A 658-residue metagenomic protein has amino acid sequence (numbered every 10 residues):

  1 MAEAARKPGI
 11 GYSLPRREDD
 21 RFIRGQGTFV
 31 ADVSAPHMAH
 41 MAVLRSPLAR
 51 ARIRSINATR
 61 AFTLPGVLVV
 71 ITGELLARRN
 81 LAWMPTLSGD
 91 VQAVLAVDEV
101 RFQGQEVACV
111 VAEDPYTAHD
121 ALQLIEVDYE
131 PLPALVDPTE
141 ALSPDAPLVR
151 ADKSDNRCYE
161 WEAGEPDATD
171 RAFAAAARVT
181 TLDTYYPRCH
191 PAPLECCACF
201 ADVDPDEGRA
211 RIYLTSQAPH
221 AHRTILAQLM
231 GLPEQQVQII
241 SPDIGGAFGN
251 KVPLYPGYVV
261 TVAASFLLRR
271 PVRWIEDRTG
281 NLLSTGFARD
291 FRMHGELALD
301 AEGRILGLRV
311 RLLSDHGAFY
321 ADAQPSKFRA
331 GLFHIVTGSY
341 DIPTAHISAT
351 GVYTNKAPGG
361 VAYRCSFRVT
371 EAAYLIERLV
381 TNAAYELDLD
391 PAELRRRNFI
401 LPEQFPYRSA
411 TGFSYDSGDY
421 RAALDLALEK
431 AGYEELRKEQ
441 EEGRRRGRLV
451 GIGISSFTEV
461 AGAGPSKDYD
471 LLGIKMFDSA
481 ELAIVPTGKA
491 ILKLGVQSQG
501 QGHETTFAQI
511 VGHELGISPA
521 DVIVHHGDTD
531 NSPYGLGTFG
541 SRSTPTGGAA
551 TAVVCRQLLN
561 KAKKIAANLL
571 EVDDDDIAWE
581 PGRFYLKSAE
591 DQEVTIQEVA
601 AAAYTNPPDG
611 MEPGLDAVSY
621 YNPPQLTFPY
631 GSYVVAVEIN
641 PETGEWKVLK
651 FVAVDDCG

Functional and structural regions predicted by a protein language model:
M1-D155, L182, G257, G464: Flexible, low-hydrophobicity surface segments
Y12, E18-R21, T86, D155-C199 (+4 more regions): Glycine-rich loop/linker segments at domain edges
V30-M38, A192-C197, I347-P358, L482-P486 (+1 more regions): Flexible hinge/switch segments at interdomain interfaces of large molecular machines
V43-G73, C109-Y129, C199-L268, P325-T337 (+7 more regions): Alpha-helical support elements that line or immediately flank enzyme active sites and cofactor-binding pockets
I71-Q105, T139-A151, Q217, A221 (+9 more regions): Short, surface-exposed loop/turn segments at secondary-structure boundaries that line and modulate
S143-M230, L401-K489: Helix-loop-helix junctions that connect adjacent transmembrane helices in secondary transporters/permeases, recognized
V272-G295, S466-Y469, V618-P641: Structured beta-strand/loop patches that form or line metal/cofactor-binding pockets in enzymes
D574, R583, K587-F628: Internal maturation/activation junctions in enzymes
